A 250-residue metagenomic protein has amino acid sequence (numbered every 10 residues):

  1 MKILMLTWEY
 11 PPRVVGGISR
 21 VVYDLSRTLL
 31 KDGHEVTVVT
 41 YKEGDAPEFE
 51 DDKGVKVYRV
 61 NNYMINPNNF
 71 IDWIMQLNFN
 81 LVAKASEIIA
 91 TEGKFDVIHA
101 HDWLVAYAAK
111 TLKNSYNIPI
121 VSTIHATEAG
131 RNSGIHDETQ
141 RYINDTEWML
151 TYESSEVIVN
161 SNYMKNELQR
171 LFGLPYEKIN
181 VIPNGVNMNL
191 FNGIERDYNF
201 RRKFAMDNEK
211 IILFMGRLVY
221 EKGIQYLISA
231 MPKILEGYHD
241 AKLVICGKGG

Functional and structural regions predicted by a protein language model:
M1-A46, E50-K56: N-terminal subdomain of nucleotide-sugar transferases
L4, M206-K222, I228-M231, V244: Conserved donor-binding/catalytic core segment of Leloir-type glycosyltransferases
K42, Y163, G185: Carbohydrate-associated surface elements
V55-S86: A short, charged, and often flexible helix/loop element on the N-terminal side of the glycosyltransferase catalytic
A100-V105, I124: Short His-centered aromatic/hydrophobic patch
I118-V121, A129-M149, R170, R196: Nucleotide-sugar donor phosphate/pyrophosphate-binding loop at the beta->alpha transition of glycosyltransferases
V186, K242-G250: Glycosyltransferase donor-sugar binding loop
N192-A205: A short helix/loop element that forms part of the nucleotide-sugar donor recognition site in Leloir-type
